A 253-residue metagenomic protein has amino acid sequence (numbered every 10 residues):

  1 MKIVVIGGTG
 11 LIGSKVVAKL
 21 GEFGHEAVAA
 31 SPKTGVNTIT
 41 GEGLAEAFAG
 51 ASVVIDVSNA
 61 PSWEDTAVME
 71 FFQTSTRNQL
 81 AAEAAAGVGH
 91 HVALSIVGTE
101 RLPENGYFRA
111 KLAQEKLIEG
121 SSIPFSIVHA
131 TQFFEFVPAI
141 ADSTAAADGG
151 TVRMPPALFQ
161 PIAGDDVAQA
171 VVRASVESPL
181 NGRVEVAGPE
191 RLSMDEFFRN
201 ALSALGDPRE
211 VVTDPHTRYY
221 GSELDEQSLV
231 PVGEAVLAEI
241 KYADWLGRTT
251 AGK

Functional and structural regions predicted by a protein language model:
M1-F23: N-terminal Rossmann NAD(P)H-binding glycine-rich loop of SDR-like oxidoreductase domains
I12, V54, V167-V171, V186 (+2 more regions): Non-catalytic, hydrophobic alpha-helical segments
E22-A86, V97-G106: NAD(P)H-binding glycine-rich loop region in Rossmannoid oxidoreductase-like domains and their noncatalytic homologs
G87-H90, S95, A113-F136: Conserved beta-loop-beta element that borders a ligand/cofactor-binding pocket
F125-I127, A139-I162, D166: A conserved pocket-lining segment of Rossmann-fold NAD(P)-dependent short-chain dehydrogenase/reductase
E135-D142, A146-D148, A174-V184, D207-R209: Glycine/proline-rich active-site loop of Rossmann-fold NAD(P)-dependent oxidoreductases
R153-L158, V184-R191, L205: Glycine-rich Rossmann NAD(P)(H)-binding loop
R191, F198-K253: Mobile cap/lid helix-loop segments that border enzyme active or cofactor-binding sites and regulate substrate access
